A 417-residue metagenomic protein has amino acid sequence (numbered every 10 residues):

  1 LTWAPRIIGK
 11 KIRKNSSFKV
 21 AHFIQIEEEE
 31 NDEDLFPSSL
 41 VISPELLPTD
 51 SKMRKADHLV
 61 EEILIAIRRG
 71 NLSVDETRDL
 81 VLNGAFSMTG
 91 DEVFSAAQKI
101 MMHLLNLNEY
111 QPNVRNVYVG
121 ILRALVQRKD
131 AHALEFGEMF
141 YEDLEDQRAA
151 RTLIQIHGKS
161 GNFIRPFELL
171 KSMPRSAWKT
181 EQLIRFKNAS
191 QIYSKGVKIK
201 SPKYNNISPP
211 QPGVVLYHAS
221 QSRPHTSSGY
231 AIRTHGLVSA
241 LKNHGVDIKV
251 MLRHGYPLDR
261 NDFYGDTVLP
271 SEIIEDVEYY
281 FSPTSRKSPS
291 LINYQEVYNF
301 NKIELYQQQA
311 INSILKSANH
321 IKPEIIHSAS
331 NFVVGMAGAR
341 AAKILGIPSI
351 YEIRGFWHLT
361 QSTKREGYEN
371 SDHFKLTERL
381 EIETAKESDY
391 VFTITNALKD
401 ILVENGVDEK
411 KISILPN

Functional and structural regions predicted by a protein language model:
L1-D79, G84, Q182-V277: N-terminal subdomain of nucleotide-sugar transferases
K52-K198: Alpha-helical protein-protein interaction scaffolds
V126-Q127, L291-F300, Y351-R379, N417: Acceptor-binding helix/loop patch of EC 2.4 sugar-transfer enzymes, predominantly nucleotide-sugar-dependent
I274-N312: A short, charged, and often flexible helix/loop element on the N-terminal side of the glycosyltransferase catalytic
I314-V334, I347: Short N-terminal targeting/anchoring amphipathic segment
V334-G338, K399: Short, well-ordered alpha-helical microsegments
L345-P348, E409-K411: A short helix->loop->beta-strand "cap" motif at the edges of active sites that frequently abuts
S371-N417: Donor nucleotide-sugar binding/catalytic pocket of nucleotide-sugar-dependent glycosyltransferases
